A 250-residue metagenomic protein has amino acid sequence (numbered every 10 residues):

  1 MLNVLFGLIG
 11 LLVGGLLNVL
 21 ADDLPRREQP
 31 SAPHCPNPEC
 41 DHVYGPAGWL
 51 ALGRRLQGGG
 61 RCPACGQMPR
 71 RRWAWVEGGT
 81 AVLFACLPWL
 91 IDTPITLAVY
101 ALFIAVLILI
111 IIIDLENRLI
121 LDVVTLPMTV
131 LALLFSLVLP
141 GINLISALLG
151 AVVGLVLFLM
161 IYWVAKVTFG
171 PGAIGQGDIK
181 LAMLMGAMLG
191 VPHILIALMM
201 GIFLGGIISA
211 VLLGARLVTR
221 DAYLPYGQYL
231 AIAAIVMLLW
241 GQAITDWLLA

Functional and structural regions predicted by a protein language model:
M1-I91, D246: N-terminal transmembrane signal-anchor/hairpin module of polytopic inner-membrane proteins
M1-L12, P88, L133-P140, A233-A250: Hydrophobic alpha-helical transmembrane segments
F6, L97-G206, W247-A250: Functional transmembrane core segments of multi-pass inner-membrane proteins
L11, G15-V19, A85, L155-W163 (+2 more regions): Transmembrane alpha-helical segments of multi-pass membrane transport proteins and ion-pumping complexes
N18-D23, G59-Q67, L107-L119, M160-G172 (+1 more regions): C-terminal ends of transmembrane helices
W73-T80, P94-F103, G214-Y226: Hydrophobic alpha-helical transmembrane segments and immediately flanking/interface helices in integral membrane
V76-L83, V124-L131, L181, Y226-A231: Core segments of transmembrane alpha-helices that mediate helix-helix packing or line hydrophobic substrate/ligand
Q176-G177, A210-V236: Interfacial loop-to-transmembrane junctions
